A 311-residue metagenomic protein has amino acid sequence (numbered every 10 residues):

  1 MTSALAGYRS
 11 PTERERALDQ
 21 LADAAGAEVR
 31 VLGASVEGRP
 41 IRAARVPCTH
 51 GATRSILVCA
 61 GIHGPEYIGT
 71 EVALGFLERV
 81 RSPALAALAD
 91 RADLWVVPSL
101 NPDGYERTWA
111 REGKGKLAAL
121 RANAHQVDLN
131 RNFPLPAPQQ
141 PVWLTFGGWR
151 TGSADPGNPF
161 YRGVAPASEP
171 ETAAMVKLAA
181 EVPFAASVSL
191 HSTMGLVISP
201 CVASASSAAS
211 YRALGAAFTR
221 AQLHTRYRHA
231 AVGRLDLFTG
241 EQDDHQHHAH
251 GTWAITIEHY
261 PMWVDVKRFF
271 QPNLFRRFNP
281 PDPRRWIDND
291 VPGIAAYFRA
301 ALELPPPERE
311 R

Functional and structural regions predicted by a protein language model:
M1-I41: Short glycine- and acidic-rich boundary segments immediately preceding or forming the N-terminal edge of structured
M1-T12, E28, G147-R311: C-terminal accessory segments enriched in acidic
R39-P40, C48-S55: Proline/glycine-enriched tight loop/beta-turn segments at coil->beta junctions that connect or precede beta-strands
R45-T49, H250: Active-site beta-strand termini and strand-to-loop segments that position acidic
T53, Y67-A208, D265-K267: Active-site/substrate-binding loop(s) of hydrolase catalytic cores
T53-H63: Short beta-strand element of the alpha/beta-hydrolase
